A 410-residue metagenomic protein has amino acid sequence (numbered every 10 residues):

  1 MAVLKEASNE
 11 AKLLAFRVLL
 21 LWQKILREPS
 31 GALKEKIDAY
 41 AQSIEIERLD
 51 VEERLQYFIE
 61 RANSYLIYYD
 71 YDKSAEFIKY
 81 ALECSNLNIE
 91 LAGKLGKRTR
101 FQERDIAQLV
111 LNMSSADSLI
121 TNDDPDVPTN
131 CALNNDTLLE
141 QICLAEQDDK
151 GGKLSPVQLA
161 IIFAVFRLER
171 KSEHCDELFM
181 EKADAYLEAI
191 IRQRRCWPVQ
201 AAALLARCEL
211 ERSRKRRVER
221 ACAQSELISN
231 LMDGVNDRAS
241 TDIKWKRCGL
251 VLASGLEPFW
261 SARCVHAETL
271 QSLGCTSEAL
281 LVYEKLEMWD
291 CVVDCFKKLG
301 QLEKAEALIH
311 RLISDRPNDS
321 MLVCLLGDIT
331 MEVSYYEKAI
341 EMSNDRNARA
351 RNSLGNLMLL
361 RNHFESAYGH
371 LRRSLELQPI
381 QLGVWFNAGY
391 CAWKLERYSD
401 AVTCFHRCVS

Functional and structural regions predicted by a protein language model:
M1-R194, A201: Non-catalytic protein-protein interaction scaffold segments in large eukaryotic complex-forming proteins
D70-Y71, I78, T276, W289 (+4 more regions): TPR-repeat structural position
N86, P317, N344-D345, P379: Short coil turns that delineate tetratricopeptide repeat
L91, M288-W289, L322, A350 (+1 more regions): TPR alpha-solenoid repeat register
